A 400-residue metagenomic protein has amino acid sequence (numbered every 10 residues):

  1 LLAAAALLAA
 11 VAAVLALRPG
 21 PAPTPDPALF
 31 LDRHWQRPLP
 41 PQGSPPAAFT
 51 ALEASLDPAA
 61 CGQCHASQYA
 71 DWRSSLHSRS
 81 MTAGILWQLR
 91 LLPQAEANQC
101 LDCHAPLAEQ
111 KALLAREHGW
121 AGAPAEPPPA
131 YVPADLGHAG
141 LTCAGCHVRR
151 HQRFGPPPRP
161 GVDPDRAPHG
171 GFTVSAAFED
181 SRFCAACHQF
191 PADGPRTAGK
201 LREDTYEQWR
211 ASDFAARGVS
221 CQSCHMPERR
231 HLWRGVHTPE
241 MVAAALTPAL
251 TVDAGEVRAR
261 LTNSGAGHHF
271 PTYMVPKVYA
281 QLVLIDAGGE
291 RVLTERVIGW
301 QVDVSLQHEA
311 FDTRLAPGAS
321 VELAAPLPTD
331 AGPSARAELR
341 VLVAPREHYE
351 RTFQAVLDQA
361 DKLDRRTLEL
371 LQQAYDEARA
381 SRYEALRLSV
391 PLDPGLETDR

Functional and structural regions predicted by a protein language model:
L2-A16: Hydrophobic membrane-insertion alpha-helices, especially the h-region of bacterial N-terminal signal peptides
A13-F178, F183-A186, A192-A215: Sequence context of c-type cytochrome heme-c attachment sites
H65, H77, H104, H147 (+5 more regions): Histidine-centered active-site/metal-ligand motif
R210-G218, Q222-S223, P227-R400: Short, conserved sequence motifs used for protein processing/export or organelle targeting and for catalysis
